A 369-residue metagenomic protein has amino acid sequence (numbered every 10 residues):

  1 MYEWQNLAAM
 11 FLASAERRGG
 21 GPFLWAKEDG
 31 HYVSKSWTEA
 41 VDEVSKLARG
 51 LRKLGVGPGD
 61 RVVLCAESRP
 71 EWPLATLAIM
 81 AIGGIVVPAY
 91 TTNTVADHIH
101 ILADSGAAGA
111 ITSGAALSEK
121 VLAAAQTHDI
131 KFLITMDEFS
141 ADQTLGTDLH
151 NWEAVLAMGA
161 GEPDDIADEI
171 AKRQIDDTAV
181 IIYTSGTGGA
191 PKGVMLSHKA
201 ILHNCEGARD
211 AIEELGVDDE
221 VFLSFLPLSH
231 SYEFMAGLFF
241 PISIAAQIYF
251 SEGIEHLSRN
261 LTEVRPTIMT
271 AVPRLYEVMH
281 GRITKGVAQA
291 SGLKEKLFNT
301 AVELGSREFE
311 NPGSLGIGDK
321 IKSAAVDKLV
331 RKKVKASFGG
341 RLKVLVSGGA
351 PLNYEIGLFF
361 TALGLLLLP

Functional and structural regions predicted by a protein language model:
M1-Q5, S118-V121, Q143-T178: Flexible, low-complexity linker/hinge segments
E3, F23-L77, T94-I99, N151-L156: Conserved AMP-binding/adenylate-forming core of the ANL superfamily
M10-K35, Q143: AMP-dependent adenylate-forming
G19-P22, H150, A160-Y183, A190 (+1 more regions): Conserved pre-ATP/AMP-binding loop-to-beta segment of ANL
S34-T38, A179-C205: Conserved AMP-binding A3 loop
L54, A81-M158: Structural core segment of the AMP-binding/adenylate-forming
T91-Q126, N204-L223, I254-I268, S337: Conserved ATP-dependent adenylate/AMP-binding module captured primarily in the ANL superfamily
L202-V221, L228-R331, R341, L363-L366: Conserved AMP-binding/adenylation subdomain of ANL enzymes
